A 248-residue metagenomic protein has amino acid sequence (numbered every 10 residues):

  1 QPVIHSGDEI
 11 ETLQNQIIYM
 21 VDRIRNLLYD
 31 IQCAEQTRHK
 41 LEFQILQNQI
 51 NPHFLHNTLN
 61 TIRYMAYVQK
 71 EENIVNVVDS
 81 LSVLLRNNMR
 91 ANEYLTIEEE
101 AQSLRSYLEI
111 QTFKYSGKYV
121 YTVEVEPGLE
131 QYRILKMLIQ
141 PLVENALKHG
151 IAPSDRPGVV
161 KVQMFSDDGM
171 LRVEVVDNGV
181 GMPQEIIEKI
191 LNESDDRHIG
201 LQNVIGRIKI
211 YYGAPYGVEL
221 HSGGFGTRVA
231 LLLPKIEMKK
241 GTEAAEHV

Functional and structural regions predicted by a protein language model:
Q1-H221, F225-A230: Two-component histidine phosphotransfer core
S222-V248: C-terminal end segment of the histidine kinase catalytic
